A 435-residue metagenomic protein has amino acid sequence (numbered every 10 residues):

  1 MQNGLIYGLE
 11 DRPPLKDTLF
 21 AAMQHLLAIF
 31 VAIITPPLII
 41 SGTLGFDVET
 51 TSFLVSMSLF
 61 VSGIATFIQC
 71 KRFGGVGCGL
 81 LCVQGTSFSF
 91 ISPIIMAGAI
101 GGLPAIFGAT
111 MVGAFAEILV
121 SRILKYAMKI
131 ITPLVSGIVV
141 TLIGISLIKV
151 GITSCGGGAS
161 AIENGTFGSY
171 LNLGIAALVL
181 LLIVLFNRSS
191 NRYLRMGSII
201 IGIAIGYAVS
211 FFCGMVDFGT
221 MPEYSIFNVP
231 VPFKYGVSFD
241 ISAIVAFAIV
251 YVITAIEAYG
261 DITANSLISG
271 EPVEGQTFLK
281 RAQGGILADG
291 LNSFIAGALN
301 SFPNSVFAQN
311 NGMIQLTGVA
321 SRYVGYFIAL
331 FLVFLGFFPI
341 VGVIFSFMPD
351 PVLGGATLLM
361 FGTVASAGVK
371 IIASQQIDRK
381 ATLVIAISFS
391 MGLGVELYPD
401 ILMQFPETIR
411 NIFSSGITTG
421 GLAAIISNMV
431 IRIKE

Functional and structural regions predicted by a protein language model:
M1-A21, T220-V231, L267-G284, I426-E435: Intrinsically disordered, low-complexity non-transmembrane regions of multi-pass membrane transporters
M1-L81, S89-A99: N-terminal signal-anchor module of multipass membrane proteins
Q2, I33-P37, S41, L178-S189 (+6 more regions): Juxtamembrane interface elements at the cytosolic ends of transmembrane helices in multi-pass membrane proteins
L15, S41-G77, I249-R322: Membrane-embedded helical hairpins/re-entrant loop segments and their flanking transmembrane helices within multi-pass
K16-A28, G168-L180, G197-S198, F212-C213 (+2 more regions): Hydrophobic, membrane-embedded alpha-helices of multi-pass small-molecule transporters
P37-T43, F90-A99, K125, K149 (+4 more regions): Generic transmembrane alpha-helix signature in multi-pass membrane proteins, especially transporters/channels
F53, G75-F88, K129-I138, R195-I200 (+4 more regions): Short, non-helical or kinked segments that cap or interrupt transmembrane helices
A97-T220, I328-E435: Membrane-embedded alpha-helical modules
